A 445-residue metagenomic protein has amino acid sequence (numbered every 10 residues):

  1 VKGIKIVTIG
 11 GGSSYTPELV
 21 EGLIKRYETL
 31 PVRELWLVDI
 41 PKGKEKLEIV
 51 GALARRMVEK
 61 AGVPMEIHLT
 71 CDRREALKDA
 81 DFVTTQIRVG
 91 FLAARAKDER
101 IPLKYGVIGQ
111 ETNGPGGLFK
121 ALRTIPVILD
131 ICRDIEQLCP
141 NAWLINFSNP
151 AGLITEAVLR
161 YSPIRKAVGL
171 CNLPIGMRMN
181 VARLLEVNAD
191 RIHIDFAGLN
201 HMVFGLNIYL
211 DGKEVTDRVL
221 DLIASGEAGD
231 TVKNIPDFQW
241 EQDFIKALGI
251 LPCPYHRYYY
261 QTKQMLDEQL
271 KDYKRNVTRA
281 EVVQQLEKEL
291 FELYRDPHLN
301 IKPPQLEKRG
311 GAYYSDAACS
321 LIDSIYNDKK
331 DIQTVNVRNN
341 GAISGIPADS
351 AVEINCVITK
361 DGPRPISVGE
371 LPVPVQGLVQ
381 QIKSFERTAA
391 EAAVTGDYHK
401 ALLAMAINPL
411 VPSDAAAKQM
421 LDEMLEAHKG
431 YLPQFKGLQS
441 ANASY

Functional and structural regions predicted by a protein language model:
I6-P31, L35-V38: N-terminal Rossmann-like dinucleotide-binding module
P17, W143, F147-G212: Rossmann-fold dinucleotide-binding core
R26-G62: Glycine-rich phosphate-binding loop and adjoining beta1-alpha1-beta2 segment of Rossmann-like nucleotide-binding folds
E59-H68, D190: A short helix-to-beta-strand connector/capping loop
E66-D79: Short acidic low-complexity segments
K78, T84-T85, N146: Redox-cofactor binding/interface segments in oxidoreductases and associated redox assembly factors
V89, A93-Y161: Rossmann-fold NAD(P)-binding glycine/threonine-rich loop
E186-Y445: Long, compositionally biased stretches enriched for glycine and/or charged residues
